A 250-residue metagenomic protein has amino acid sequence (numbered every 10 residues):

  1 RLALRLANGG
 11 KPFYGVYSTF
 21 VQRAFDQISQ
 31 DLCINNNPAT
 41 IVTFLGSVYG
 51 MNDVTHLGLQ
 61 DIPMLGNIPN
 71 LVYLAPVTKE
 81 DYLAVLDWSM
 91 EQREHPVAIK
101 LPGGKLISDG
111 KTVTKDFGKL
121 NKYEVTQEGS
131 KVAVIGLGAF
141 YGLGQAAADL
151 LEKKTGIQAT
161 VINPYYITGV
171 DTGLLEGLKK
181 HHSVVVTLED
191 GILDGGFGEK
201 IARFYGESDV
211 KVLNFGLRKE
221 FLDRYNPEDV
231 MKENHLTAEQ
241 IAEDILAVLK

Functional and structural regions predicted by a protein language model:
R1, N36, V48-L57, E91-K250: Thiamine diphosphate
R1-S47, L59-Q60, G173: Thiamine diphosphate
L4-R5, D31, M64, W88 (+1 more regions): Hydrophobic/aromatic ligand-binding patch that stacks against planar heteroaromatic rings of cofactors or nucleotides
N8, N36-T40, F44-Q92, D244 (+1 more regions): Conserved thiamine diphosphate
P12-Y14, A39-V42, Y73-A75, V97-A98 (+1 more regions): Acidic/polar loop patches that form or flank catalytic/metal-binding clefts of enzymes that bind anionic ligands
F13-V16, V72-A75, T160-N163, T187: Short catalytic-loop micro-motif centered on adjacent basic/acidic residues
V21-Q22, T78-Y82, Y165-D171: Short acidic loop-to-helix transition motifs that present clustered carboxylates
